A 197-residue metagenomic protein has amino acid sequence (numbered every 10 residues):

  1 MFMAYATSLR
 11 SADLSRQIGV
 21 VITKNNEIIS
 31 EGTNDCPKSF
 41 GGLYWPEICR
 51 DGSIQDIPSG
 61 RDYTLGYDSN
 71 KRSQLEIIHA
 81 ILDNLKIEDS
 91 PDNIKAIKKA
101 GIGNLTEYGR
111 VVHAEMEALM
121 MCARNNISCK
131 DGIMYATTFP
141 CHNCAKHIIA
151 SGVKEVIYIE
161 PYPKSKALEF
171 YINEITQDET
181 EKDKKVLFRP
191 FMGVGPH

Functional and structural regions predicted by a protein language model:
M1-H197: Zinc-dependent deaminase catalytic domain
